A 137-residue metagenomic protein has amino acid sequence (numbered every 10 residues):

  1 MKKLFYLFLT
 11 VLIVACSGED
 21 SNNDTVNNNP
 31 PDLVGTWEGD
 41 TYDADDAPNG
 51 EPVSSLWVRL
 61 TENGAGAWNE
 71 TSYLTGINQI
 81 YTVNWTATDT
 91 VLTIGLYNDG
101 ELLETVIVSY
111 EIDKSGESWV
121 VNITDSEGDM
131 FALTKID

Functional and structural regions predicted by a protein language model:
M1-F5: Bacterial N-terminal signal peptides that target proteins for export
Y6, V11-W37, T134-D137: Bacterial Sec-dependent N-terminal signal peptides
L12-A15, E38, T88-G95, K114: Serine/threonine-rich, low-complexity intrinsically disordered segments
N29-G50, V83-A87: Tryptophan-anchored aromatic micro-motifs
E38-A44, A65-T71, T93-N98: Generic short beta-strand segments
N49-L92: N-terminal glycine/threonine-rich, aromatic-flanked beta-hairpin/loop signature
S55-W57, A65, V91-D137: Beta-sheet ligand-binding and adhesion/scaffold domains
